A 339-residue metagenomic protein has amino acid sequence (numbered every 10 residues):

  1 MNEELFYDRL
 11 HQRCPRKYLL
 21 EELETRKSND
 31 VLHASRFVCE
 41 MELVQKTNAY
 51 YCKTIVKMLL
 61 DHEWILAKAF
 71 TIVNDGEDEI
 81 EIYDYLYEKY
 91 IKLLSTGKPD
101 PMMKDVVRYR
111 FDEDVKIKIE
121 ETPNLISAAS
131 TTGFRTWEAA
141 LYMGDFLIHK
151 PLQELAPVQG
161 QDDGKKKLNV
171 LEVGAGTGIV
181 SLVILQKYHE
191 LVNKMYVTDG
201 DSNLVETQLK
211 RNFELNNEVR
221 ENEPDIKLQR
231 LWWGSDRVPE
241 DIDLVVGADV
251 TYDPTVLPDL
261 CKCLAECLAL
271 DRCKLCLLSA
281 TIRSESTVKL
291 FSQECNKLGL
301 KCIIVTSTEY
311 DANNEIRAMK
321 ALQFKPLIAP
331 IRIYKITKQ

Functional and structural regions predicted by a protein language model:
M1-Q339: S-adenosylmethionine-dependent methyltransferases
